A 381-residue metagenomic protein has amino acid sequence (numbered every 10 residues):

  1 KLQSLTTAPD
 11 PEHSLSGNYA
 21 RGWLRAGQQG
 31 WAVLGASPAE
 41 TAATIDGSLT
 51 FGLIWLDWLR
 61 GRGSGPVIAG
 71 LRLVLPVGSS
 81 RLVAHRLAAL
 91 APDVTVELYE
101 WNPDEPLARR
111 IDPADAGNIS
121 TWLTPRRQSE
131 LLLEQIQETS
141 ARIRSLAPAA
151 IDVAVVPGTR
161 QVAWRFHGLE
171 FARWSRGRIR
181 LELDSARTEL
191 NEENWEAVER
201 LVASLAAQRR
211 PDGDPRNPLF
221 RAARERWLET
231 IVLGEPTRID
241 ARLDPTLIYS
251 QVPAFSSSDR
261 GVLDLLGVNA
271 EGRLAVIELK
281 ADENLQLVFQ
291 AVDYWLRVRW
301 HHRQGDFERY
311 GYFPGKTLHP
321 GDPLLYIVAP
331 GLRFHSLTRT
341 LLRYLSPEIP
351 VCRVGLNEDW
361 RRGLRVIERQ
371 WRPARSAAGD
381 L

Functional and structural regions predicted by a protein language model:
K1-L381: Charged, terminal alpha-helix-loop-beta segments that serve as non-catalytic nucleic-acid engagement and/or assembly
